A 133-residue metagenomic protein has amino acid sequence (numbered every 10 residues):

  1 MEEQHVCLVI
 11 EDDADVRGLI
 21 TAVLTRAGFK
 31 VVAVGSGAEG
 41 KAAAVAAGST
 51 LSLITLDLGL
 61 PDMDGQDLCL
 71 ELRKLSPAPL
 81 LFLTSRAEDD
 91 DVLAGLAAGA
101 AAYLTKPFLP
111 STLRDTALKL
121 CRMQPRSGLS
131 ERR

Functional and structural regions predicted by a protein language model:
E11, L60: Conserved acidic carboxylate
G18-R26: Charged docking surfaces used in two-component/phosphorelay signaling
A33-L53: Acidic, metal-coordinating helix/loop segments flanking the phosphotransfer/catalytic sites of two-component signaling
D57, T84: Active-site residues of response regulator receiver
P61, E88: The feature encodes the CheY-like receiver
D90, F108-L118: C-terminal output helix
A101: Short, glycine/charged-rich "phosphate-handling" switch motifs in NTP-dependent and phosphotransfer domains
